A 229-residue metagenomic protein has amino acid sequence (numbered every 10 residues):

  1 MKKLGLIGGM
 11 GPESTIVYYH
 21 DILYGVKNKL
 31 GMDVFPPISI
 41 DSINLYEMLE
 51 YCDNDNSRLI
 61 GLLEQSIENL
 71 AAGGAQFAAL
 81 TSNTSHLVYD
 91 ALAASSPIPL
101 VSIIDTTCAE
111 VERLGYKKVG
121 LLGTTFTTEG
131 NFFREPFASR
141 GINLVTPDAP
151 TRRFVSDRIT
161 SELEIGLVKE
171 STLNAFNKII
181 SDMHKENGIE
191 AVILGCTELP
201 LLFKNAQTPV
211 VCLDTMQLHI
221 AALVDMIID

Functional and structural regions predicted by a protein language model:
M1-D229: Non-catalytic structural scaffold of enzyme domains
